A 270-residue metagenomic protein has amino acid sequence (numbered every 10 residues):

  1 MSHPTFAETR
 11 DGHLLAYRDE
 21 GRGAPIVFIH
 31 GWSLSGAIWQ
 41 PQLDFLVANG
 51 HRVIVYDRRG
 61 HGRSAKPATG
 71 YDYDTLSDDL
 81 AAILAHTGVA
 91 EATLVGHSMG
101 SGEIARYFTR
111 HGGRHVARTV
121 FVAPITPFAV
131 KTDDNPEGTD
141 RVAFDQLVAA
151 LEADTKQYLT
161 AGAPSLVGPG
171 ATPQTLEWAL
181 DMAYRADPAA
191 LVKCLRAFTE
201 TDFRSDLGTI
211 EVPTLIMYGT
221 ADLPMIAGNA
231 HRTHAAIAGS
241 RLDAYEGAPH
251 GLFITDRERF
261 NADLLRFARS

Functional and structural regions predicted by a protein language model:
M1-V27, A48-H51, V89-A90, A117 (+2 more regions): Alpha/beta-hydrolase fold catalytic core
T9-T69, P224: Conserved HGGG/HGGXW glycine-rich cap/lid loop of the alpha/beta-hydrolase fold
D74-A92: Conserved acidic catalytic loop of the alpha/beta-hydrolase fold
A105-A153: Flexible "cap/lid" loop of the alpha/beta hydrolase fold
V130-T139, A149-G208: Conserved alpha/beta-hydrolase catalytic His-Asp/Glu region
I210, I216-Y218: Short beta-strand/loop motif that positions the catalytic acidic residue of the alpha/beta-hydrolase fold
L223-N229: Conserved alpha/beta-hydrolase "acid-adjacent" motif
S240-S270: Catalytic active-site module of serine/aspartate enzymes centered on a nucleophile-bearing elbow/loop
